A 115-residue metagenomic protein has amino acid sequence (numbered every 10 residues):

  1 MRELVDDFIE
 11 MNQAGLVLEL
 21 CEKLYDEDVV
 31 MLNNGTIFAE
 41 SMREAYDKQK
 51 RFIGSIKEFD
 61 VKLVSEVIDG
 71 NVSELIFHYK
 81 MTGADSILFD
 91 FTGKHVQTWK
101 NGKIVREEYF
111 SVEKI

Functional and structural regions predicted by a protein language model:
M1-E27: Short acidic-aromatic low-complexity motifs
L18, E22-D69: A solvent-exposed, acidic/Ser-Thr-rich amphipathic alpha-helical stretch
Y25, Y79-M81, H95, S111: Short beta-strand segments enriched in hydrophobic/aromatic residues within well-folded beta-rich domains
V30, I87, K103-V105: Residue-level signal for well-ordered, solvent-exposed loop/turn and beta-edge residues enriched in charged/polar side
S55, K80-D90: Short, cysteine-centered beta-strand-loop-beta hairpins and adjacent loop/turn segments enriched in charged/polar
D60-V61, I76, F89-H95, E108: Short, surface-exposed coil-to-beta transition loops
D69-Y79: A short hydrophobic beta-strand element
T92-I115: Short beta-strand edge/turn micro-motifs at domain boundaries
